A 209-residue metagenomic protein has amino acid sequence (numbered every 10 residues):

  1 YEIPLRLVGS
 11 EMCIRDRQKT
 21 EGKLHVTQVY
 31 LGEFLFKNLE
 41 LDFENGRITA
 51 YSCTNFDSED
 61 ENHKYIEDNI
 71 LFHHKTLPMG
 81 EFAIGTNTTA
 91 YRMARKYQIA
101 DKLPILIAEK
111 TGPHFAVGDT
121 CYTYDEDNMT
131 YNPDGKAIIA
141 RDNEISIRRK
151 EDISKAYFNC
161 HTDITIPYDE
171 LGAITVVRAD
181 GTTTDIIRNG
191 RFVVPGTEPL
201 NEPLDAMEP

Functional and structural regions predicted by a protein language model:
Y1-G9, C13-I14: Single conserved hydrophobic/aromatic residue that forms the stacking wall/gate of nucleotide- or nucleobase-binding
R17-H73: Long, well-ordered mid-to-C-terminal structural blocks that present hydrophobic/aromatic surfaces
K19-E21, F36-N38, N45, L77-E81 (+3 more regions): Active-site lining segments that contact anionic ligands and/or coordinate catalytic metals
Y30-G32, R47, T88, C121 (+1 more regions): Residues that cap or initiate secondary-structure elements
A50-Y122, E126: Dual-mode signal for accessory low-complexity, basic/Gly-rich regions
R92-P209: Charged, compositionally biased interaction regions
